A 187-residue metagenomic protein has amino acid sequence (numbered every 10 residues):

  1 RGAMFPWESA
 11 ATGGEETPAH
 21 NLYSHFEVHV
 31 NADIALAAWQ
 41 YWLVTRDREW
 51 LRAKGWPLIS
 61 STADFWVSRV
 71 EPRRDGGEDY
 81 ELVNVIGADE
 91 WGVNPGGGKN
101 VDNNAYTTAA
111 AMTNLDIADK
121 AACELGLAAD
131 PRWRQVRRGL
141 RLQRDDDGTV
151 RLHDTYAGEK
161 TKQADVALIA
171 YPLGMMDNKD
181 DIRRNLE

Functional and structural regions predicted by a protein language model:
R1, W7, P57-R74, V136-D147 (+1 more regions): Long, well-ordered core segments of solenoidal/helical folds
G2-A53, D64-W133: The feature captures the catalytic groove of carbohydrate-active enzymes
L36, A53, T108-M112, D116-E187: Active-site core of glycosidic bond-cleaving carbohydrate-active enzymes
